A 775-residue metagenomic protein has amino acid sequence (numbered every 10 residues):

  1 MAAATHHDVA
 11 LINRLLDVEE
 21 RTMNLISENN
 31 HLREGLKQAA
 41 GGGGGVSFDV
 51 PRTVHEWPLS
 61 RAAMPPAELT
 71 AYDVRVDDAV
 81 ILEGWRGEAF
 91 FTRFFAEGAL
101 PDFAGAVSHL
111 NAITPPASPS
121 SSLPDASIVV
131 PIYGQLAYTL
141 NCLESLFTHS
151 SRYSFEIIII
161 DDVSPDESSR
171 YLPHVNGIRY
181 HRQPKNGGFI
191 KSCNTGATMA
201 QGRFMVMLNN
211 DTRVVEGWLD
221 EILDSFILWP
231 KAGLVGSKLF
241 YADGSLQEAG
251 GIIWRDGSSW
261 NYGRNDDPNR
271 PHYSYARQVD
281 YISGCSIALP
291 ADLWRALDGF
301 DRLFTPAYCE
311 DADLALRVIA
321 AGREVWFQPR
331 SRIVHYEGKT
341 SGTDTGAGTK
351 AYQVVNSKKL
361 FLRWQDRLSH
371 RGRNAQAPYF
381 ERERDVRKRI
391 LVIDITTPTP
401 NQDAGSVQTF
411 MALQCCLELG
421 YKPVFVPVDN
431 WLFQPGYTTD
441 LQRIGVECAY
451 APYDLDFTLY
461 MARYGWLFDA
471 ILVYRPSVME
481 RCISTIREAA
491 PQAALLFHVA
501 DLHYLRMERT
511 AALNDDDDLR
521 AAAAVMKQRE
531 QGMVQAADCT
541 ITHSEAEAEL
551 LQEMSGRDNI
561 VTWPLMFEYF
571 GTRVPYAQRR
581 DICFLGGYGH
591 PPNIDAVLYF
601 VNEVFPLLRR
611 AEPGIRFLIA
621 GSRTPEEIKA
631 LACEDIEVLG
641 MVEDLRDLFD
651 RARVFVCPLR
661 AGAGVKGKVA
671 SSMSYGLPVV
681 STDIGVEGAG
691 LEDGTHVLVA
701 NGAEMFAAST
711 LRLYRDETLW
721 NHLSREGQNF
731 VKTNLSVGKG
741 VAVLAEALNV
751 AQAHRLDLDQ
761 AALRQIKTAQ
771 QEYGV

Functional and structural regions predicted by a protein language model:
A2-D125, T345-S406, A412-C415, Y437-I444 (+2 more regions): Non-catalytic membrane-proximal stalk/linker segments that position and tether the catalytic domains
L146-K185: Acidic donor-binding segment of Leloir-type glycosyltransferases
Q183-A200: Glycine-rich, basic loop-to-helix element that forms the pyrophosphate-binding segment of sugar-nucleotide handling
M205: Short aromatic/hydrophobic "clamp" motif used to bind/position activated sugar donors
T212-R255: Conserved donor NDP-sugar-binding/catalytic core segment of glycosyltransferases
R255-D280, R295: Short, flexible, basic/aromatic active-site loop/helix in glycosyltransferases
R387-K388, L719-H722, E726-V775: C-terminal amphipathic helix plus adjacent low-complexity, charged tail appended to glycosyltransferase catalytic
N401, G405-Q414, F425, Q535 (+2 more regions): Conserved catalytic-core segment of nucleotide-activated headgroup transferases in glycan assembly
